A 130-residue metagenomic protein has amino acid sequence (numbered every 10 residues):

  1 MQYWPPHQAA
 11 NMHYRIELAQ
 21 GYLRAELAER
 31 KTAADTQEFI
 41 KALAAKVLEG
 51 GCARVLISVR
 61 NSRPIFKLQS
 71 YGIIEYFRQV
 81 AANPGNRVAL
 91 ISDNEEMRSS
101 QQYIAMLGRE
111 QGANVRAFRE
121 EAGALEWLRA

Functional and structural regions predicted by a protein language model:
Q2-A130: Amphipathic, Lys/Arg-enriched alpha-helical "gate/interface" segment within cytosolic domains that mediates
